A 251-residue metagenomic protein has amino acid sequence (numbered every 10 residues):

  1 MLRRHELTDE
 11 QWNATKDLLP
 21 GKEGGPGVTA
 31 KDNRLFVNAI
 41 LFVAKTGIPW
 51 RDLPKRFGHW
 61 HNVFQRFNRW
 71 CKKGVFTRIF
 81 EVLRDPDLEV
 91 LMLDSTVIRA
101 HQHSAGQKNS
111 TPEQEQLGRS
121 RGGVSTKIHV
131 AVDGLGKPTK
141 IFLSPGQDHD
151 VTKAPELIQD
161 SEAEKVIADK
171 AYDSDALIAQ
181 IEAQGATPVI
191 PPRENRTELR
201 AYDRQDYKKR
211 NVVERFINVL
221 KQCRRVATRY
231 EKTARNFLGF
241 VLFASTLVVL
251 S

Functional and structural regions predicted by a protein language model:
M1-S251: Short alpha-helical elements
